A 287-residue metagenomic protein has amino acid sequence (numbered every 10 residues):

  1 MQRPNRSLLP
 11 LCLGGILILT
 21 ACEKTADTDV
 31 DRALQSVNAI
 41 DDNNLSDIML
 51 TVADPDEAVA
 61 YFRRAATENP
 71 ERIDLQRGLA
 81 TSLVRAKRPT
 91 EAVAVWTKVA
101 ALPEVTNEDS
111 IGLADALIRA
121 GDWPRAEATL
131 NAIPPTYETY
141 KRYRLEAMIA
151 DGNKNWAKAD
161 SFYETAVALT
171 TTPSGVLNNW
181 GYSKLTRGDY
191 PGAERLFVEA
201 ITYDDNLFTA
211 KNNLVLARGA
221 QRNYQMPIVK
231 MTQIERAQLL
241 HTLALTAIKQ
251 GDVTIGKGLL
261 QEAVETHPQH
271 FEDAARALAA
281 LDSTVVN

Functional and structural regions predicted by a protein language model:
I18, C22-G78, R85-T90, A94: N-terminal leader/linker segments that initiate helical-solenoid repeat arrays
E68, A101-P103, I133-Y137, A168-L169 (+3 more regions): Structural marker of alpha-solenoid helical repeat scaffolds
I73-D74, T106-E108, E138-K141, W156 (+5 more regions): Helix-start (N-cap) detector for alpha-helical repeat units in TPR-like alpha-solenoids, especially tetratricopeptide
G78, G112, L145-E146, N179 (+3 more regions): Canonical tetratricopeptide repeat
